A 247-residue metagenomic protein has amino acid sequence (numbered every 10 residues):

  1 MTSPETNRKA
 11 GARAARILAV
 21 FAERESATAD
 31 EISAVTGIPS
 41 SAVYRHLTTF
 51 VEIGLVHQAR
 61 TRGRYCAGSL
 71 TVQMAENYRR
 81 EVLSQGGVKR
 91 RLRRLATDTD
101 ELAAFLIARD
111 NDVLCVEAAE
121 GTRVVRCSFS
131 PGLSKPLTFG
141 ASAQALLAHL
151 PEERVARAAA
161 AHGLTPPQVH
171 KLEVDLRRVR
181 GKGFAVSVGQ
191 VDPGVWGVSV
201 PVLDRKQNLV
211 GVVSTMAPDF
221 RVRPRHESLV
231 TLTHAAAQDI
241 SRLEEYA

Functional and structural regions predicted by a protein language model:
M1-Q85, Q238, R242-Y246: N-terminal helix-turn-helix
G54, V200, V213: Conserved GNAT-family N-acetyltransferase fold
T61-A159: Amphipathic alpha-helical effector-binding/dimerization core of metabolite-sensing transcriptional regulators
T97-D98, G189-G194: Short loop/turn motifs at secondary-structure junctions and domain boundaries
T165, V169-R177, K182, P193-G194 (+1 more regions): Juxtadomain coupling helices with adjacent low-complexity linkers
V202-R205: Sensor-regulatory modules in signal-transduction proteins
